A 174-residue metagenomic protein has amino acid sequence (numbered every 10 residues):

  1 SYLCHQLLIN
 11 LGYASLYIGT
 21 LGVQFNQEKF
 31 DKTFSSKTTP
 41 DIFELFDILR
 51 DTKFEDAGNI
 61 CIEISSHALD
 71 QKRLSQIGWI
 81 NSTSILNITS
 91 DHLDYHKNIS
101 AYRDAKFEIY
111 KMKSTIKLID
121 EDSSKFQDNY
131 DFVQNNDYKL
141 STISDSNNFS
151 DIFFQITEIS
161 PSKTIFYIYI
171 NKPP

Functional and structural regions predicted by a protein language model:
S1-C4: Glycine-rich phosphate-binding P-loop
N10-L11, E55: Conserved dinucleotide-binding and phosphotransfer motif residues
G12-N26, I64-S65: Short beta-strand-centered segment that lines the nucleotide-binding/catalytic pocket of NTP-utilizing
F25-T33, S82-T89: Acidic/polar active-site rim loop that often engages polyanionic ligands
K29-S65: Conserved nucleotide-sensing/catalytic segment adjacent to the nucleotide-binding pocket in NTP-handling enzymes
K53-C61, D70-Q71, I80-P174: Acidic, Mg2+-coordinating active-site environments of NTP-dependent enzymes
